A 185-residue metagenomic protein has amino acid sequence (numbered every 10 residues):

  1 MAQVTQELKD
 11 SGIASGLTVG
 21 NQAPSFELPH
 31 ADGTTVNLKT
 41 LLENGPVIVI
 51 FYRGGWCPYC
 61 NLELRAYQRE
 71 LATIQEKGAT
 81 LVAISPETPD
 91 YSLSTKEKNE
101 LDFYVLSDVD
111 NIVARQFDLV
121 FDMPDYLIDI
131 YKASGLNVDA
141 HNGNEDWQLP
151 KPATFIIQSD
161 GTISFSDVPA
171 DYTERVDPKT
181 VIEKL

Functional and structural regions predicted by a protein language model:
M1-Q22: N-terminal targeting signals for export/organelle localization
S15, L38-T40, E145-W147: Short secondary-structure boundary/capping segments
S25, V47, A153: Conserved beta-strand and immediately adjacent loop positions that scaffold enzyme active sites
P29-A31, I157: A generic structural motif
L38-Y67: Short active-site neighborhood of thiol/selenol oxidoreductases, capturing the structured segment around
E63-Q116: Structural microenvironment flanking redox-active thiols in thiol-disulfide oxidoreductases
D108-E174: Thiol/selenol-based redox catalytic cores and closely related redox-interacting motifs
Y172-L185: A short, polar/charged loop-to-alpha-helix boundary motif
